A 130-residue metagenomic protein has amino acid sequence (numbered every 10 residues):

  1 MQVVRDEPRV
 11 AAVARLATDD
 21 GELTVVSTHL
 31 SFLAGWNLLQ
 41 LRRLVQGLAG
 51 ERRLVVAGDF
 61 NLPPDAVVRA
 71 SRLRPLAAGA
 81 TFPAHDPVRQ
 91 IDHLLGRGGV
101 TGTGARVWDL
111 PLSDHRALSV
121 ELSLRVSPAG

Functional and structural regions predicted by a protein language model:
M1-G130: Active-site regions of metal-assisted phosphoester/phosphodiester hydrolases, unifying DNase/endonuclease modules
